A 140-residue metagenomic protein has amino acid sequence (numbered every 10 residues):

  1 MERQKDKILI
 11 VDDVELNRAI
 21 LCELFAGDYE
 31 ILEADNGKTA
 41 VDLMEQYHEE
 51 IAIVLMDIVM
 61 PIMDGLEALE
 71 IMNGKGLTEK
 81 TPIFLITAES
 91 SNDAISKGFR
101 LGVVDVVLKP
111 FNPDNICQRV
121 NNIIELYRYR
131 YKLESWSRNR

Functional and structural regions predicted by a protein language model:
R3-D6, V14-E33: Two-component/phosphorelay signaling modules centered on CheY-like receiver
E33-I53: Acidic, metal-coordinating helix/loop segments flanking the phosphotransfer/catalytic sites of two-component signaling
M60, G98: Receiver (REC) domain active-site loop signature in two-component systems and cognate sites in sensor histidine kinases
P61, K109: A Lys-centered signature of the CheY-like receiver
D93, F111-V120: C-terminal output helix
